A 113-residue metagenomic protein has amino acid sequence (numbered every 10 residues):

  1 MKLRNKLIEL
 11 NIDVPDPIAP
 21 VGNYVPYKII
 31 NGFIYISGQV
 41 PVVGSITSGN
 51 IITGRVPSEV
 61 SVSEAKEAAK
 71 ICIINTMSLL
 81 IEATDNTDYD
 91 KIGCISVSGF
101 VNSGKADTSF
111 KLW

Functional and structural regions predicted by a protein language model:
M1-W113: Short, polar/acidic, helix-capping and beta-turn segments at strand->helix junctions that line the mouths
